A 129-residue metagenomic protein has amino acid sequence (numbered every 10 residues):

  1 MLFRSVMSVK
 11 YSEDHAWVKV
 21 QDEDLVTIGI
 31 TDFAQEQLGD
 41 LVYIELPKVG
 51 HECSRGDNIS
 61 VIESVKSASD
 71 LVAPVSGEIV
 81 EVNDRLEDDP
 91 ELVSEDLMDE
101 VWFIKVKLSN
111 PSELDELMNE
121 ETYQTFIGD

Functional and structural regions predicted by a protein language model:
M1-L2: Short, small-residue-biased leader/transition segments that mark boundaries at the very start of proteins
D14, D22, K48-V49, R55 (+1 more regions): Short, flexible surface segments
V20-D40, S64, S69-L71: Short beta-strand-turn/beta-hairpin segments enriched in glycine/proline and small hydrophobics that form edge-strand
V20-E23, V82-D89, E113: Short, conserved beta-turn/loop elements at beta-strand boundaries and strand-helix junctions
Q37-L38, V42-E52, V72, V82-N83: Short histidine-centered loop motifs in beta-beta connectors
G50-V65, V106: A structural signal for short beta-strand/turn segments enriched in small hydrophobics and glycine
D84, L92-D129: Acidic/glycine-rich phosphate/pyrophosphate-binding loops and surrounding catalytic core that coordinate Mg2+
